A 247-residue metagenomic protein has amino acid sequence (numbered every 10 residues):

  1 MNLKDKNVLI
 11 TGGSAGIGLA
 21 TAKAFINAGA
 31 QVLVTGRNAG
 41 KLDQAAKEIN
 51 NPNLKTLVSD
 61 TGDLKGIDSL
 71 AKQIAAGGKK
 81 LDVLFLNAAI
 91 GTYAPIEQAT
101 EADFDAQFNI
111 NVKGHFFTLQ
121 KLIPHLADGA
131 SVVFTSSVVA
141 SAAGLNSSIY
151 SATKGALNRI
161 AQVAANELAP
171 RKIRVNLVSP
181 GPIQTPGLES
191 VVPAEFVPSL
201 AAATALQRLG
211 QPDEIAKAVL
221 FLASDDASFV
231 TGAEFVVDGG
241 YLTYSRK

Functional and structural regions predicted by a protein language model:
S14-G16: Conserved glycine-rich cofactor-binding loop
P95-I96, T100-F108, L200: Substrate-binding pocket helix/loop in short-chain dehydrogenase/reductase
A99, A143-S151, V163, R246: Active-site loop-to-helix junction immediately N-terminal to the catalytic Tyr of the SDR YXXXK motif in Rossmann-fold
L119, T153, A161: Active-site helix of classical SDR
P124, N166-P170, S228: Alpha-helical segment proximal to the catalytic Tyr-Lys
S137: Residue(s) in the substrate-gating loop at a strand-loop-helix junction that position the organic substrate next
L220, T231-K247: Short C-terminal tail/terminal secondary-structure segment of NAD(P)H-dependent dehydrogenase/reductase domains
